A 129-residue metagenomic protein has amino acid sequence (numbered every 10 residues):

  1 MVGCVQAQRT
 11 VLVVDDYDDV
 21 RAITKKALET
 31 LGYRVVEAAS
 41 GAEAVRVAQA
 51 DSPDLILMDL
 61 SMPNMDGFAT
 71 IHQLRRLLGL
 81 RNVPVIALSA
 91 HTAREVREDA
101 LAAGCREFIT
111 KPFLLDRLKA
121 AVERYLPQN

Functional and structural regions predicted by a protein language model:
A22-T30: Charged docking surfaces used in two-component/phosphorelay signaling
G32-A39, V47: Short hydrophobic/Thr-rich beta-strand motif most characteristic of the beta2 strand and flanking loop of CheY-like
D51-L57: Active-site beta3 strand of CheY-like receiver
M62: Receiver (REC) domain active-site loop signature in two-component systems and cognate sites in sensor histidine kinases
F113-E123: C-terminal output helix
